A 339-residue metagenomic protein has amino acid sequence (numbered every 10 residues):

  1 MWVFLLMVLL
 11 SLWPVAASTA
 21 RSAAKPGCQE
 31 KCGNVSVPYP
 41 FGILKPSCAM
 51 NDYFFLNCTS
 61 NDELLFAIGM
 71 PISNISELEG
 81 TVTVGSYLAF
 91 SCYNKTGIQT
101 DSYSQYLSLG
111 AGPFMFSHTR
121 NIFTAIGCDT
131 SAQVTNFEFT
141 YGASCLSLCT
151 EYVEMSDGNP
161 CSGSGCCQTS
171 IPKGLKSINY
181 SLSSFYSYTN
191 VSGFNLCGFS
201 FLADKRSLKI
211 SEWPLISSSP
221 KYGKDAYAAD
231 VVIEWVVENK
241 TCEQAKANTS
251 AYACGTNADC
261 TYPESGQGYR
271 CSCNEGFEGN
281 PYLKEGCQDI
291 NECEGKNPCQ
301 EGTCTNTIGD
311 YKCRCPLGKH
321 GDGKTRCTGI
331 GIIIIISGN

Functional and structural regions predicted by a protein language model:
M1-G338: Typically disulfide-stabilized, N-glycosylated extracellular/lumenal ectodomains of secreted and cell-surface proteins
